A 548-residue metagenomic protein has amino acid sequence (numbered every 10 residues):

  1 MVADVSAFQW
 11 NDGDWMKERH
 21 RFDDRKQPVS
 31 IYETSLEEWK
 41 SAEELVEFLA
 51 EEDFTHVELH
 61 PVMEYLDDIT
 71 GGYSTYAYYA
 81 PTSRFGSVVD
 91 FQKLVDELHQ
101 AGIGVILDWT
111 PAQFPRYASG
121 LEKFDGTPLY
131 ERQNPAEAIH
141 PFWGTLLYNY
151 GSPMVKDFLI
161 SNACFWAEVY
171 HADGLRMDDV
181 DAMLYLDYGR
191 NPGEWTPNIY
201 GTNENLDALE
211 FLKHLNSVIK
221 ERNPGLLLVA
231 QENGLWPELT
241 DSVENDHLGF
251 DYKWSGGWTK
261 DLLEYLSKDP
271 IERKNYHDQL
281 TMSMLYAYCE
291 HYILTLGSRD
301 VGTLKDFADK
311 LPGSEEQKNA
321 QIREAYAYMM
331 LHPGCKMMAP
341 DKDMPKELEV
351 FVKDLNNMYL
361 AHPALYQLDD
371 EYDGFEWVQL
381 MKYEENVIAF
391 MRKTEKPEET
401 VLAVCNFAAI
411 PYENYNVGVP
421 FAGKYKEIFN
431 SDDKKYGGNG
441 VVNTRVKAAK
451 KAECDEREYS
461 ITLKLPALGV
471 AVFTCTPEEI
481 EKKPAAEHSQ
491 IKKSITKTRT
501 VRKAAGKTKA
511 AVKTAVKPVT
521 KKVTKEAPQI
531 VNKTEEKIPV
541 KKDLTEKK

Functional and structural regions predicted by a protein language model:
M1-V29, E37, E43-D53, N319 (+4 more regions): Carbohydrate-interacting/catalytic domains
G13-K26, S35-K40, E44-E204, L463: Substrate-binding/active-site clefts of carbohydrate-active enzymes
S30-T34, V57-L59, V105-L107, L175 (+3 more regions): Hydrophobic faces of well-ordered beta-strands that scaffold small-molecule active sites in alpha/beta enzyme cores
E37, Y65, R299-G302, K434: Active-site/binding-pocket entry motifs
K40-S41, S87-D90, M154-L159, E204-F211 (+5 more regions): Soluble or luminal CAZymes and related metallo-dependent hydrolases
L45, D90, L94, V155-W166 (+4 more regions): Alpha-helical packing segments of well-folded alpha/beta enzyme cores
P61, T82, D108-W109, S152 (+8 more regions): Active-site proximal loops enriched in glycine and acidic residues that flank catalytic Cys/His/Asp and coordinate
H171-D173, Y188-P340, L360-D432, N439-G440: Conserved alpha/beta catalytic core and glycan-binding cleft of carbohydrate-active enzymes
